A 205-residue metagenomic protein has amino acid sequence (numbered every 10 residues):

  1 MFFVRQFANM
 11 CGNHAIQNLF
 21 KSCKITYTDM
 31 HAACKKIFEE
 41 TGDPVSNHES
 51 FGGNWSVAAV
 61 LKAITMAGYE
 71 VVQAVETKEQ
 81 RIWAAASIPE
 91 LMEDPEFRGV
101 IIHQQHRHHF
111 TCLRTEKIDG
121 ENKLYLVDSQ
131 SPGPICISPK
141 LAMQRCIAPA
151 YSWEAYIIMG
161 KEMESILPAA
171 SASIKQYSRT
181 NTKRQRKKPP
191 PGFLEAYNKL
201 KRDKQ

Functional and structural regions predicted by a protein language model:
M1-F51: Active-site nucleophile-adjacent alpha helix/oxyanion-hole segment immediately C-terminal to the catalytic cysteine
M1-N9, E49-N54, I102-H106, P132 (+1 more regions): Amphipathic alpha-helical protein-protein interaction segments
N9, N13-Q17, T28, W55-A58 (+4 more regions): Amphipathic alpha-helical interface elements that mediate macromolecular binding in regulatory proteins
C11, Y69, V100, T111-L113 (+1 more regions): Structural signal for hydrophobic/aromatic residues that build the beta-strand cores of folded beta-sheet domains
Y27-I37, E76-A84, K161-I166: Short amphipathic alpha-helical segments embedded in low-complexity Lys/Glu-rich regions
G42-Q105, R114-E116: Conserved active-site-adjacent core of cysteine acyl-enzyme catalytic domains
K78, I102-H108, E116-D119, S129-S131 (+1 more regions): Short, flexible beta-strand-to-coil junctions
K123, V127-Q205: Noncatalytic regulatory segments and standalone regulatory/sensor domains
